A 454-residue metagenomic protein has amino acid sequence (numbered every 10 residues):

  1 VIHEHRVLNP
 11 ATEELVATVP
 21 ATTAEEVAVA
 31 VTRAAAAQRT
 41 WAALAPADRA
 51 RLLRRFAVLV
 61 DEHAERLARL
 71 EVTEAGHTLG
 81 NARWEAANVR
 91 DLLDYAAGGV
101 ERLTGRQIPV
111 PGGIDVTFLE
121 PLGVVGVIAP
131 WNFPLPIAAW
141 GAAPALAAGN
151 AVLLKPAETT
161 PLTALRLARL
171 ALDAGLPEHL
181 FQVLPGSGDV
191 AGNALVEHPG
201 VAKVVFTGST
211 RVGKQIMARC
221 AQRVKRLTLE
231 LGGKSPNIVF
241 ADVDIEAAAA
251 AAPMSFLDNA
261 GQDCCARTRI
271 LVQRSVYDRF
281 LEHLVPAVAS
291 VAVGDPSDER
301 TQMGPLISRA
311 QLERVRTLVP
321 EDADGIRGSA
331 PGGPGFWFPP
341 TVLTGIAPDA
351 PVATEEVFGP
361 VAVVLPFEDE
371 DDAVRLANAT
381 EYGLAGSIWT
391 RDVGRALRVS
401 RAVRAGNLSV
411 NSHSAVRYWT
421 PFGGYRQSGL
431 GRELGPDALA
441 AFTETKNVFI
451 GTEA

Functional and structural regions predicted by a protein language model:
V1-G113: N-terminal Rossmann-like NAD(P)+-binding subdomain of aldehyde/semialdehyde dehydrogenases
I2-H5, R267, L384: Short loop/turn microsegments at loop-to-beta-strand junctions
T12-T18, V201, I238, A292 (+2 more regions): Conserved C-terminal structural/oligomerization subdomain of aldehyde/semialdehyde dehydrogenase
E13, A34, R49, E71 (+10 more regions): Residue-level signal for inorganic ion chemistry
V16-T22, A37-A43, V127, N237-F240 (+5 more regions): Short, well-ordered beta-strand elements within core beta-sheets of diverse protein domains
A35-Q38, A42, A57-A64, A68 (+17 more regions): Structural signal for hydrophobic packing residues in well-ordered secondary-structure cores of soluble enzyme domains
G105-A247, F367: Rossmann-like NAD(P) dinucleotide-binding subdomain of oxidoreductase/dehydrogenase enzymes
R211-A347, V410: ALDH superfamily catalytic-core signature
